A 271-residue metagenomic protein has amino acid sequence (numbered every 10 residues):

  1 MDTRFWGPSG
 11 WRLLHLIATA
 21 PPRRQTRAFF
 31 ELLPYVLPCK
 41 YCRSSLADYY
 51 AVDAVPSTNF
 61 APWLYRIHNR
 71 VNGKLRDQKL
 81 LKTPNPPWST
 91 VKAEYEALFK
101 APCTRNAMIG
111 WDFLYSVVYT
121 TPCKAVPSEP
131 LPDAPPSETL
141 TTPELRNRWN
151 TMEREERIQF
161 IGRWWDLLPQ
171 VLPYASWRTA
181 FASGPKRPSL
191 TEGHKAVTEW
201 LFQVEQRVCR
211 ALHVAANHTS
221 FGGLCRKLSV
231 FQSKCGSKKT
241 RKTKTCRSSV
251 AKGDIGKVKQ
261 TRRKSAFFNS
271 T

Functional and structural regions predicted by a protein language model:
M1-V36, K40-T271: Mid-to-C-terminal functional-domain signal that highlights helix-capping/loop sites within ligand-binding modules
